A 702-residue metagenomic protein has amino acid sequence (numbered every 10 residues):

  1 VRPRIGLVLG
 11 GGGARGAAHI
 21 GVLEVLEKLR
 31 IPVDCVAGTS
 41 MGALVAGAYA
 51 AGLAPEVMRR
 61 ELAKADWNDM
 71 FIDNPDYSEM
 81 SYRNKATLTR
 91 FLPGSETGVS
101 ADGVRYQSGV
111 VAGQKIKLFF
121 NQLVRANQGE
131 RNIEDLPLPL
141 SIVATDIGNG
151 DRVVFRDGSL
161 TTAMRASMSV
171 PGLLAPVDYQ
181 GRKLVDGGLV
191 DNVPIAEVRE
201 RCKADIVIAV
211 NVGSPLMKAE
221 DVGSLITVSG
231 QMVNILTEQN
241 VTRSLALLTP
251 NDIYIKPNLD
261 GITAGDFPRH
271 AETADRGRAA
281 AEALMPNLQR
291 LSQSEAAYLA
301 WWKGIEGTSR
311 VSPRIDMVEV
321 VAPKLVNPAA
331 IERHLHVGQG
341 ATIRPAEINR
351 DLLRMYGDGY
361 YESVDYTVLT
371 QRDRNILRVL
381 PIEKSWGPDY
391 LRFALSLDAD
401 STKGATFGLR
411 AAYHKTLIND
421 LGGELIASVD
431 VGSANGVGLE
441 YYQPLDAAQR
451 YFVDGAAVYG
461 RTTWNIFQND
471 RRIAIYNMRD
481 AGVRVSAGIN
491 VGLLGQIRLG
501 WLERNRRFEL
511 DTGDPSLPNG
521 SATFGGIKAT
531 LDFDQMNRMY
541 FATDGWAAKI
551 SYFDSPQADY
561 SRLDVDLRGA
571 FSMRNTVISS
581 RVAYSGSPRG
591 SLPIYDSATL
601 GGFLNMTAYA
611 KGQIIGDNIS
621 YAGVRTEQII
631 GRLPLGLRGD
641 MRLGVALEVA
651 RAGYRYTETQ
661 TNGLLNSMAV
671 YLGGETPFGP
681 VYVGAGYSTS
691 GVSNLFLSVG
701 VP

Functional and structural regions predicted by a protein language model:
V1-T39, G47-L353, G357-V364, L369 (+1 more regions): Patatin-like phospholipase
A54, A63, T145-G148, G158-L160 (+19 more regions): Solvent-exposed coil/turn segments that connect beta secondary-structure elements in extracytoplasmic/periplasmic
G148, K324, T370-R372, P556 (+3 more regions): A generic beta-sheet turn/junction motif
R152-F155, A219-V222, G265-D266, E509-L510 (+2 more regions): Short, well-ordered secondary-structure micro-motifs
P215-A219, S224, Q289-G304, W501-R504 (+3 more regions): Acidic/histidine-enriched alpha-helical segments
A346, D351, S363-M536, A598-L604 (+3 more regions): Gram-negative/organellar outer-membrane beta-barrel architecture
R378, Y390-D400, P515-S516, F524-L647 (+3 more regions): C-terminal outer-membrane beta-barrel translocator/porin domains of Gram-negative envelope proteins and their
